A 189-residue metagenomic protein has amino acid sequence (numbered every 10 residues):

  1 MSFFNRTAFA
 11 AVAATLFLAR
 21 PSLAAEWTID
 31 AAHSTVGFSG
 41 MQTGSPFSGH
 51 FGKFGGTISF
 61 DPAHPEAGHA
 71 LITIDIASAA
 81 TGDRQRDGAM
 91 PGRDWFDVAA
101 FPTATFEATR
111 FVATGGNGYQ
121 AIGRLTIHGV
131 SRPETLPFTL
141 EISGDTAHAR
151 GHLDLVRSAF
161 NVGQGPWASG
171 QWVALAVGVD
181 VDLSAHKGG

Functional and structural regions predicted by a protein language model:
M1-F9: Bacterial N-terminal signal peptides that target proteins for export
S2-F3, F17-P21, G189: N-terminal targeting/secretion presequences
A8-A19: Bacterial N-terminal signal peptides
L23-G189: Low-complexity, acidic/polar, glycine-enriched regions of mature
